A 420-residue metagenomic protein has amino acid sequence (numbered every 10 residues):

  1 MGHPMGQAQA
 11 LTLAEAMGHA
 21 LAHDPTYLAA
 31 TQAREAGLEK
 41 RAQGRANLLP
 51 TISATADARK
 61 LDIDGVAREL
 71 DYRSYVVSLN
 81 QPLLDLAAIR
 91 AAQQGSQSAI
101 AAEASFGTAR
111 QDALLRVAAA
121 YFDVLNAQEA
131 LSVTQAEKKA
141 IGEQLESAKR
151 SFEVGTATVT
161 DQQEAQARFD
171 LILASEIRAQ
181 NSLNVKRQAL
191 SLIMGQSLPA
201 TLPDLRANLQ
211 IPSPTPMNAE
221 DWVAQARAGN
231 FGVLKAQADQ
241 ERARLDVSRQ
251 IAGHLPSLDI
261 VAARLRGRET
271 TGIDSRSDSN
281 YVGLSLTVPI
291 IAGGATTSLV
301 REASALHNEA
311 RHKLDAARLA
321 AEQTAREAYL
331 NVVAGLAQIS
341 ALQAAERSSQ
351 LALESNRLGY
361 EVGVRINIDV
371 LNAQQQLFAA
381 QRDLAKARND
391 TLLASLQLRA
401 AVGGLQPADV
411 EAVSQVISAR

Functional and structural regions predicted by a protein language model:
G2-S53, Q81-L83, A88, L198-T201 (+5 more regions): Bacterial Sec-pathway N-terminal export signals of envelope proteins
L11, D112-Q225, A328-N331, G335 (+1 more regions): Periplasmic alpha-helical coiled-coil/stalk elements that build and connect Gram-negative outer-membrane
L28, T51-L70, P82-R110, A130 (+5 more regions): Small/polar (Gly/Ser/Thr/Ala-rich) solvent-exposed segments that form structured loops/beta-strands/short helices used
A29-G44, A109-A136, E143-L145, R150 (+5 more regions): Amphipathic alpha-helical coiled-coil segments
R73-L79, W222, N280-L286, A328: Hydrophobic, lipid-facing positions within transmembrane beta-strands of outer-membrane proteins
A179, F231, A387: Metallo-beta-lactamase
L396-R420: Gram-negative outer-membrane assembly/targeting C-terminal domains
